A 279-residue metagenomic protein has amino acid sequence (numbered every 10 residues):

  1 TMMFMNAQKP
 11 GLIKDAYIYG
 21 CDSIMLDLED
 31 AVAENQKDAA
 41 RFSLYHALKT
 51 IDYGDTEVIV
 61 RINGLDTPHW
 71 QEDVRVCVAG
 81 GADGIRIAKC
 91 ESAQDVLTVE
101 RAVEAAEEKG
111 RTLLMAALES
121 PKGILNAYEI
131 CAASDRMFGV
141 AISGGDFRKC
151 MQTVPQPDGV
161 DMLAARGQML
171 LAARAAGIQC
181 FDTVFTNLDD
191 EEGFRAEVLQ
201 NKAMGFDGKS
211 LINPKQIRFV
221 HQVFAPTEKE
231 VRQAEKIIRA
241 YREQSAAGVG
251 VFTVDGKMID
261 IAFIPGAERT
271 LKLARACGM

Functional and structural regions predicted by a protein language model:
T1-M279: Expand to "…catalyze enediolate/carbanion chemistry for C-C bond making/breaking, isomerization, decarboxylation
